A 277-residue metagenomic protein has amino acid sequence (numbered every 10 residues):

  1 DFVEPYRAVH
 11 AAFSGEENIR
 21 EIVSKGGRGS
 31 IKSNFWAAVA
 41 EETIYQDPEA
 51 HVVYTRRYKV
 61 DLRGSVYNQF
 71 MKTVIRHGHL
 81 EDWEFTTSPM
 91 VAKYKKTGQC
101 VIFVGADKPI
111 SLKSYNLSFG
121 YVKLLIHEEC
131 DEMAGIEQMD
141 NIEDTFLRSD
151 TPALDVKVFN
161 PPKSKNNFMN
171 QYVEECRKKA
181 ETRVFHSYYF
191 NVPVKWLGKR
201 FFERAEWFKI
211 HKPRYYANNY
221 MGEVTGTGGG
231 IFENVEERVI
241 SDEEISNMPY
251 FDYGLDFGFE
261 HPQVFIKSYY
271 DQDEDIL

Functional and structural regions predicted by a protein language model:
D1-E21: Pre-P-loop entry segment of helicase/translocase ATPase cores
I19-P89: Conserved P-loop
R28, Y58, G105-D107, V158-K163 (+1 more regions): A short beta-strand-to-loop transition that corresponds to the Sensor-1 phosphate-sensing loop of AAA+ P-loop ATPases
D61-K123: Inter-Walker segment of RecA-like/P-loop motor cores
G120-Q138: SF2 helicase catalytic motif II
E132-I210: ASCE P-loop NTPase helicase motor core
P193-F257, P262: ATPase catalytic-site recognition across NTP-hydrolyzing enzymes
K267-L277: Nucleic-acid-processing active sites and adjacent nucleic-acid-binding tracks, predominantly divalent metal-dependent
